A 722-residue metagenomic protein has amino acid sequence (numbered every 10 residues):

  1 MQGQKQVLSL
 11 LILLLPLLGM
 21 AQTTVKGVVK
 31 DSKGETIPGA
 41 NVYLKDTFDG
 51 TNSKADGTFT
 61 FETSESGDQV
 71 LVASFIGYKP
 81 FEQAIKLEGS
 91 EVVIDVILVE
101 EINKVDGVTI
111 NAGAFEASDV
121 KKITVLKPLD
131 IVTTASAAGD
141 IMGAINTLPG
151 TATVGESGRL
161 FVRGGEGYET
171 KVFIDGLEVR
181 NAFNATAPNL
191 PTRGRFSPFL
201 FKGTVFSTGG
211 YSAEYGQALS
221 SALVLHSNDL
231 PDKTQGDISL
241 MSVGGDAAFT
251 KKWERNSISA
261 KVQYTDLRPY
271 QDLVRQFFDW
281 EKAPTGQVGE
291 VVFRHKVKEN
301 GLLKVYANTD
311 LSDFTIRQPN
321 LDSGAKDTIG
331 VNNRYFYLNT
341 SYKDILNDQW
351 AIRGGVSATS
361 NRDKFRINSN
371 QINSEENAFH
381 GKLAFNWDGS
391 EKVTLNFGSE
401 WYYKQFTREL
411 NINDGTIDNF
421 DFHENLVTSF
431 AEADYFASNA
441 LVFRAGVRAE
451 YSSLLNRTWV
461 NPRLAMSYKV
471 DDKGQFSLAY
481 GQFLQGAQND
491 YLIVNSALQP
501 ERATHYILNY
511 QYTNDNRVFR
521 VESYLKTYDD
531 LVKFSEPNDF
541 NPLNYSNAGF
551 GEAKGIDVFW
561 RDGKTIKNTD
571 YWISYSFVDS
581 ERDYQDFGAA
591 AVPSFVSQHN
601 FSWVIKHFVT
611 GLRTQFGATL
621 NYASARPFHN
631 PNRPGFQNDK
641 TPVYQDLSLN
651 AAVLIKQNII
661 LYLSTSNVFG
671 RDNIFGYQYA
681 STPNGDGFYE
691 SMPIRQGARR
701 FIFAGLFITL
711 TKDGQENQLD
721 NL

Functional and structural regions predicted by a protein language model:
K30-E35, A40-K45, S74-K79, E88-T134 (+2 more regions): Short, acidic, small-residue-rich periplasmic hinge/interaction motif at the N-terminus of Gram-negative outer-membrane
F48-T58: Short, acidic Ser/Thr/Gly-rich low-complexity loop/linker segments typical of extracellular and cell-surface proteins
F115-T170, G176-Y211, A222, N228: Periplasmic N-terminal accessory/gating domains of Gram-negative outer-membrane beta-barrel systems
K171, G203-E214, S220-N228, Q235-F278 (+2 more regions): Predominantly transmembrane beta-strands of Gram-negative outer membrane beta-barrel pores used for transport
L267-Y270, D279-G286, N300-A378, I417 (+1 more regions): Flexible loop and strand-edge segments within Gram-negative outer membrane beta-barrel domains
R353-S357, D363, K469, P500-G563 (+1 more regions): Membrane-embedded beta-barrel scaffold of Gram-negative outer-membrane proteins
N547-H629, E716-L722: Gram-negative outer-membrane beta-barrel transporters
T565, S624-H629, V653-L722: C-terminal beta-signal and adjacent terminal beta-strands/loops of Gram-negative outer-membrane beta-barrel proteins
